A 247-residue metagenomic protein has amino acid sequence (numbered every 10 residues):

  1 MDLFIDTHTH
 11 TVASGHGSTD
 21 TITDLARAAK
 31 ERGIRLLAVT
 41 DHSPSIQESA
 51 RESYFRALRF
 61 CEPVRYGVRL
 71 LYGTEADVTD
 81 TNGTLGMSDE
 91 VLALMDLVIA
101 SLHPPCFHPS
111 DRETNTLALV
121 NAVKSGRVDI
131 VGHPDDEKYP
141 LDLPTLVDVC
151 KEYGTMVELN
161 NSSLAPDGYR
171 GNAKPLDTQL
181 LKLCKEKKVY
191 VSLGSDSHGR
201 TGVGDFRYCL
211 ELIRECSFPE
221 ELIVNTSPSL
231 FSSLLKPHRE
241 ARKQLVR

Functional and structural regions predicted by a protein language model:
M1-A13: Replace "His-x-His-based motif
D2, S43-L159, R214-I223, L230-R247: Extended substrate/RNA-proximal surfaces in nucleic-acid metabolism proteins
G15-T19, E48-E52, P140-V147, D167-L183 (+2 more regions): Histidine/acidic-residue-rich catalytic or RNA/ligand-binding cores of hydrolases and nuclease-related proteins
T21-L37, F60-P63: Alpha-helical scaffold segments that flank or form the walls of functional sites
R35-L36, T40, D129: Short acidic/polar active-site loop segments enriched in Thr and Asp
H42, V189-V203: Short acidic/histidine-rich active-site segments
M156-Y169: His/Asp/Glu-enriched short active-site or ligand-binding loop at hydrolase and phosphoryl-transfer sites
